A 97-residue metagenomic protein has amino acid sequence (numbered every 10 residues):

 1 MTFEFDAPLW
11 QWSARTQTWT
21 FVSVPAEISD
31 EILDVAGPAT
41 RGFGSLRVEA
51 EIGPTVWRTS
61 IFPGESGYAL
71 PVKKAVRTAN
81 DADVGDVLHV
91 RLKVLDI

Functional and structural regions predicted by a protein language model:
M1-E65, D86-K93, I97: Long, compositionally biased stretches
A36, K73-T78: Short alpha-helix capping/helix-loop boundary micro-motifs
E65-K74: Short, structured beta-strand/loop micro-motifs enriched in basic residues and often containing a Trp
